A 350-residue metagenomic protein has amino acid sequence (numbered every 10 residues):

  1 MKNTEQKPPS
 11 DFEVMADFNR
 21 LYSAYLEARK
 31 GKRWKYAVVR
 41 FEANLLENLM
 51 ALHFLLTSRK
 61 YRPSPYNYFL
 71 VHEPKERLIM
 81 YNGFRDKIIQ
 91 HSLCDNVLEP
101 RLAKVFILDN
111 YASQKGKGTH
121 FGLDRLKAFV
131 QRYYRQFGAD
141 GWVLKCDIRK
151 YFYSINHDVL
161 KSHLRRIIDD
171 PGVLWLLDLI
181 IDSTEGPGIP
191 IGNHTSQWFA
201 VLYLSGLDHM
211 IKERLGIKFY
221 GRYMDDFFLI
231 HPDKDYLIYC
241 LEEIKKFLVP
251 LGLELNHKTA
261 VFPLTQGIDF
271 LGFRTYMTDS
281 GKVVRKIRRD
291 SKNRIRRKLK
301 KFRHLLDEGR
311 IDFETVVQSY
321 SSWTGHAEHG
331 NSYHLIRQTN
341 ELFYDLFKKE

Functional and structural regions predicted by a protein language model:
M1-K2, N82, H91, I180-S183 (+2 more regions): Right-hand nucleic-acid polymerase module
M1-M50: Non-catalytic, polymerase-adjacent accessory regions of viral genome-replication enzymes
E5-D11, N96-Y153: Active-site-proximal segment of RNA-dependent polymerases
G31-V39, S64-I88, V105-G118, I180-V201: Short, conserved non-catalytic motifs in the polymerase core
A37-F41, P63-L70, K104-N110, G138-L144 (+3 more regions): Short coil/turn segments at secondary-structure boundaries
N48, D124-M224, F228-K245, N256-K258 (+5 more regions): Conserved polymerase palm-domain catalytic core
M50-Y66, L164-D169: An acidic intrinsically disordered interaction segment
L52-L56, C240-L248, S291: Inter-domain linker/hinge segments that demarcate the starts of reverse transcriptase and RNase H-type modules
